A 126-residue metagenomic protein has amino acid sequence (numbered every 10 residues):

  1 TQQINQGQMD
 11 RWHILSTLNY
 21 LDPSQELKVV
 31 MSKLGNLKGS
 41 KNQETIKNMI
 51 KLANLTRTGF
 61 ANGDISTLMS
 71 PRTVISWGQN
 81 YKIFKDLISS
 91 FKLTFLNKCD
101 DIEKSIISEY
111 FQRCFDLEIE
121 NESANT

Functional and structural regions predicted by a protein language model:
T1-T126: C-terminal regulatory/interaction module of P-loop NTP-utilizing enzymes
